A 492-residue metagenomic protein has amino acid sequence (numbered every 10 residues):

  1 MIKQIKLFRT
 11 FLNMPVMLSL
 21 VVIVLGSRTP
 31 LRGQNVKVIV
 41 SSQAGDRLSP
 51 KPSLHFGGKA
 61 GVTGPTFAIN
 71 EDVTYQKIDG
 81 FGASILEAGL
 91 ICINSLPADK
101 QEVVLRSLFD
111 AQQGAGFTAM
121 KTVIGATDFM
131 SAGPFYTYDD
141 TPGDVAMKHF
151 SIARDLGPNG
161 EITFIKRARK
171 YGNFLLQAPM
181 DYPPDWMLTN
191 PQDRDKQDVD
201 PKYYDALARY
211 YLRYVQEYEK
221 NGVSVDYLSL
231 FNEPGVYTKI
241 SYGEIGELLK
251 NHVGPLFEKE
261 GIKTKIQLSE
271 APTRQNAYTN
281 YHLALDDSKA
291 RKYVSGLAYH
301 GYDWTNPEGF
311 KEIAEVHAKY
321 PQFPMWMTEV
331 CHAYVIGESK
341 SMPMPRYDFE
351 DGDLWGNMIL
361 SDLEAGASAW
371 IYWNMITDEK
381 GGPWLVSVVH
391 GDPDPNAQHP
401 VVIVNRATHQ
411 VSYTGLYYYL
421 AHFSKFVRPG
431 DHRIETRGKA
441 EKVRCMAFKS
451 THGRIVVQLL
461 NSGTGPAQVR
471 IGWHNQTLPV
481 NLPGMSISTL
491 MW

Functional and structural regions predicted by a protein language model:
M1-Q34: Bacterial Sec-dependent N-terminal signal peptides
L48-V225, E247, N251: N-terminal catalytic cores of secreted or lumenal carbohydrate-active enzymes
D79-E87, T118-I124, D128, L175-P179 (+6 more regions): Structural recognition of the beta-strand scaffold that forms the well-ordered cores of secreted hydrolase catalytic
A153-G157, E161-T163, P255-E258, K263-I266 (+1 more regions): Glycoside hydrolase catalytic-domain groove-lining segments
Y182-D287, N306-A314, A318: Active-site cleft segment of glycoside hydrolase catalytic domains centered on the general acid/base Glu
P272-S295, Y334-Y347, K380-G382: Substrate-binding cleft/loops of secretory-pathway carbohydrate-active enzymes
M327-Y419, E435-G438: Aromatic/acidic polysaccharide-binding cleft in carbohydrate-active enzymes
H422-F426, T436-H474, M485: Carbohydrate-binding surface patches
